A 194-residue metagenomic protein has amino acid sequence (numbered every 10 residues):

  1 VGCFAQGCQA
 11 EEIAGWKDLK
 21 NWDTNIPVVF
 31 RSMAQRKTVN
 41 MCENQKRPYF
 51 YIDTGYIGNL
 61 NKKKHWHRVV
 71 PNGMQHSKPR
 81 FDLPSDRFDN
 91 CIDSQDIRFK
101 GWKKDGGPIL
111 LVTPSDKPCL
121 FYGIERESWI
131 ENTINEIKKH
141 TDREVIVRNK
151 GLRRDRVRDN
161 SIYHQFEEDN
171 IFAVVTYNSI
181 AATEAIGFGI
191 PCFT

Functional and structural regions predicted by a protein language model:
V1-S32, R36, K117-P118: N-terminal pre-catalytic "stem/leader" segment of glycosyltransferase-like enzymes
D18-N21, K138-F193: Donor nucleotide-activated moiety binding/catalytic core segment of transferases that use nucleotide-activated donors
N25-I26, P108, F172-A173: Structural motif
F30, Y51-T54, R148, Y177: Generic beta-sheet signal
M33-Q35, G55-G58, P114-P118, G151-R154 (+1 more regions): Short, solvent-exposed loop/turn segments at secondary-structure junctions
P48-F50, Y56, V145, C192: Hydrophobic beta-strand scaffold residues
F50-G123: A nucleotide-sugar donor-handling region in carbohydrate enzymes
K104-R154: Conserved catalytic-core segment of nucleotide-activated headgroup transferases in glycan assembly
